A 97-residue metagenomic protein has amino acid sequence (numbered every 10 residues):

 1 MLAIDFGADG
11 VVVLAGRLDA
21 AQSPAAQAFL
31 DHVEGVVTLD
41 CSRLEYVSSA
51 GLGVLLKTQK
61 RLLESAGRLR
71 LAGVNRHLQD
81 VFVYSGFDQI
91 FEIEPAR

Functional and structural regions predicted by a protein language model:
M1-V13: Short beta-strand/loop segment at the start of cytosolic alpha/beta domains
A20-F91: Amphipathic alpha-helical interaction surfaces in cytosolic regulatory modules
E92-A96: Short acidic-hydrophobic, aromatic-tinged amphipathic segments that line or gate anion-handling sites
